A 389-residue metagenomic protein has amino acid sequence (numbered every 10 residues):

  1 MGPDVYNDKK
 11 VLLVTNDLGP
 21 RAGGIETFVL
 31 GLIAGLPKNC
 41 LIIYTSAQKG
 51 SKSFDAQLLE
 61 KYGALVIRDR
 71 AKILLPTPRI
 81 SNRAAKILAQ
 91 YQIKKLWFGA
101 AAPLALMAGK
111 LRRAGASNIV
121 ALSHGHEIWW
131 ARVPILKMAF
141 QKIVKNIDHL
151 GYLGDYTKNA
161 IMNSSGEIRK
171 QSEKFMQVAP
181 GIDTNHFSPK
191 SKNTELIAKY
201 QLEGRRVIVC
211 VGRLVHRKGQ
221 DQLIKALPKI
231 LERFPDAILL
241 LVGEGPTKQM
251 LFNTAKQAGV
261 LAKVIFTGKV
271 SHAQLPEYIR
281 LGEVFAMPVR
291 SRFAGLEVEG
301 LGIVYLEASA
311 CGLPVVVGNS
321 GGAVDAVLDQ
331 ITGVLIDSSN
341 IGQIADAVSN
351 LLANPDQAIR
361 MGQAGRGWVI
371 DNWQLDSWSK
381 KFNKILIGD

Functional and structural regions predicted by a protein language model:
G2-Y6, T15-A22, F28-R79, M162 (+1 more regions): N-terminal strand-loop element at the rim of the active site of nucleotide-sugar-dependent glycosyltransferases
V14, L202-K218, I224-L227: Conserved donor-binding/catalytic core segment of Leloir-type glycosyltransferases
F98-L104: Short His-centered aromatic/hydrophobic patch
K137, K145-S191, F266-T267: Donor nucleotide-sugar binding/catalytic pocket of nucleotide-sugar-dependent glycosyltransferases
L251-P276, V284: Nucleotide-activated donor-binding/catalytic signature segment of Leloir-type glycosyltransferases, i.e., the conserved
R280-V298, L313: Acidic donor-binding loop of glycosyltransferase active sites
F285-A286, Y305, A310, P314-V317 (+1 more regions): Short hydrophobic beta-strand element within catalytic cores of glycosyltransferases and related nucleotide-activated
L328-I341, N350-D356: Conserved acidic donor-binding segment of nucleotide-sugar-dependent glycosyltransferases
